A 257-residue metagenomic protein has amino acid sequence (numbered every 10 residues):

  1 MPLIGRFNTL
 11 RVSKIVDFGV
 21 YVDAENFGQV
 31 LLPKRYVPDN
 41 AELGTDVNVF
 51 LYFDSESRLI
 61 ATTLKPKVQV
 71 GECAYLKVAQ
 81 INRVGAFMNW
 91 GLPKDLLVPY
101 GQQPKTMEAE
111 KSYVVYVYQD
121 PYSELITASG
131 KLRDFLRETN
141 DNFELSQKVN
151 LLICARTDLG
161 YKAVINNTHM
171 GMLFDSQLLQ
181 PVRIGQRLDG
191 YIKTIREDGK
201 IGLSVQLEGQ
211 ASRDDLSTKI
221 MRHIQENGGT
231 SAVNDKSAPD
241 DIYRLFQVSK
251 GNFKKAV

Functional and structural regions predicted by a protein language model:
M1-V257: Single-stranded RNA-binding regions, centering on S1/OB-family and related RNA-binding modules
